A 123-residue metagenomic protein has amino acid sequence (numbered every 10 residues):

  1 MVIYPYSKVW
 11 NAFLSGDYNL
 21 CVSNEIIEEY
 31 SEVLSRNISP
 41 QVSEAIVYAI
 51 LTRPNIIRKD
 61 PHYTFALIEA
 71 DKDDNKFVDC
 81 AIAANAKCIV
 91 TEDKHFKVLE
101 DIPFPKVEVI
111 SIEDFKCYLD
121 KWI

Functional and structural regions predicted by a protein language model:
M1-V22: Short, well-structured N-terminal submotif of metal-dependent ribonuclease cores
S7-N11, V47, F77-V78: Short amphipathic alpha-helical segments and helix-helix/interface helices
A12, C80, D101: Hydrophobic/aromatic ligand-binding patch that stacks against planar heteroaromatic rings of cofactors or nucleotides
S15-T64: PIN-domain endoribonuclease scaffold, especially VapC-family toxins
Y18, I56, K87, P105-V107: A structural micro-motif
E28-E29, T64-I68, D114-D120: A short acidic, often aromatic-flanked loop/helix-cap motif at beta-alpha or helix-coil junctions that lines enzyme
N55-I89, K94, V98: Active-site neighborhoods of divalent-metal-dependent phosphate/nucleic-acid chemistry enzymes
K94-I123: Acidic, PIN/NYN-like endoribonuclease modules and their adjacent C-terminal/linker elements
